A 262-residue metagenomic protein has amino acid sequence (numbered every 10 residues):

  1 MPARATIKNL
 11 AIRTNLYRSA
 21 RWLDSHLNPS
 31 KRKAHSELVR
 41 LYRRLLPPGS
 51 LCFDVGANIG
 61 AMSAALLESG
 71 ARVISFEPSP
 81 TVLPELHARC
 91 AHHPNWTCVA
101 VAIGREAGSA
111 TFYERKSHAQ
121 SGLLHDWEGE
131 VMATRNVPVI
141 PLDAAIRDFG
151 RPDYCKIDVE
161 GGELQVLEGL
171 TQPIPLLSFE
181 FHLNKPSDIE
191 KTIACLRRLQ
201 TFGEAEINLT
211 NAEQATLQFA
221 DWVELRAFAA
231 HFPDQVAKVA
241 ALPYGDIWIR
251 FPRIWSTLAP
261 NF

Functional and structural regions predicted by a protein language model:
M1-F262: Phosphate/nucleotide-binding beta-alpha loop and adjacent structural elements of enzyme active sites
